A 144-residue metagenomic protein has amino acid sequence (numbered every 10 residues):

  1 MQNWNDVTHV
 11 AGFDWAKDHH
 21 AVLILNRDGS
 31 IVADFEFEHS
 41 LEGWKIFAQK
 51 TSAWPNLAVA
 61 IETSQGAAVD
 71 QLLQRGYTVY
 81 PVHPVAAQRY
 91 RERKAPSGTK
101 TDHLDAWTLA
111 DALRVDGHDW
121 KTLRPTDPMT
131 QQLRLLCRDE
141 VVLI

Functional and structural regions predicted by a protein language model:
M1-I144: Phosphate- and other anionic-substrate recognition elements at nucleic-acid/protein interfaces
